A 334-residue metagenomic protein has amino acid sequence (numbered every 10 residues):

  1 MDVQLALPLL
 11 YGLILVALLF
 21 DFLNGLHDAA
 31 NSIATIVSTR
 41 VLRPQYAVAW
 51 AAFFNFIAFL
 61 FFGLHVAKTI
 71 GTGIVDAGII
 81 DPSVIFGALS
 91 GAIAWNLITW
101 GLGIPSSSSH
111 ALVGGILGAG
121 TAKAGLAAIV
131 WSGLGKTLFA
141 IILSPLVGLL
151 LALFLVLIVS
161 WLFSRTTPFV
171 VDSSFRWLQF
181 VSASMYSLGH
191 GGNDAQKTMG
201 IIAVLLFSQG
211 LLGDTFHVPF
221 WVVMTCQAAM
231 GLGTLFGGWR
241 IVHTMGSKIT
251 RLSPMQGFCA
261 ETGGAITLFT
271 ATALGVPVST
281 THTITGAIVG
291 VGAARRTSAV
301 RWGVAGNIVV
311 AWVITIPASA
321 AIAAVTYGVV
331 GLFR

Functional and structural regions predicted by a protein language model:
M1-R334: Multi-pass alpha-helical transmembrane bundle typical of ion/small-solute transporters and intramembrane aspartyl
